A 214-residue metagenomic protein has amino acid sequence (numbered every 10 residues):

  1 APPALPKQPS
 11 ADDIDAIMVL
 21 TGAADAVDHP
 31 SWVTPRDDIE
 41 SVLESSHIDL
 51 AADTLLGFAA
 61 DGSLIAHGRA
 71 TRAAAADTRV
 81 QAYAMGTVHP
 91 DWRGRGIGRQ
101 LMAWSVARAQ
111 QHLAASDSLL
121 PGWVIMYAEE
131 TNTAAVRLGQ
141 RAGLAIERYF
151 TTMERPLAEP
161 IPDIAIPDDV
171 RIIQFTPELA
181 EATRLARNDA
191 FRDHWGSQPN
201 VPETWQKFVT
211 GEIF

Functional and structural regions predicted by a protein language model:
A1, R72-D168: Acyl-donor-binding surface of acyltransferase catalytic domains
A1-V42, A165-N200: Short amphipathic alpha-helix that is part of the acyltransferase structural core
Q8-P9, S45-I48, A74: Short secondary-structure boundary/capping segments within folded domains
T21-A60, I65, W195-F214: Active-site rim helix/loop that mediates acceptor-substrate recognition in acyltransferases
T34-R36, L55, L144-E154, A180: Catalytic cores of nucleotide-enabled group-transfer and carboxylate-activating enzymes in metabolic and assembly-line
F58, T71, E154, I173-T176: Residue-level detector of conserved, well-ordered beta-strand and adjacent loop positions that form binding/recognition
